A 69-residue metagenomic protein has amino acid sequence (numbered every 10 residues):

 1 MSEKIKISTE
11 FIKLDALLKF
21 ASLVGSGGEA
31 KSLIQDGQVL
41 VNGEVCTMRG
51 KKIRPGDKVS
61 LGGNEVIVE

Functional and structural regions predicted by a protein language model:
M1-T9: Short N-terminal helix-initiation segments at or just after the protein's N-terminus
E3-K4, K58-E69: A positively charged, amphipathic N-terminal helix/segment that binds anionic biomolecules
T9, K13-P55: A basic, amphipathic helix-loop patch mediating RNA/tRNA/ribosome contacts
